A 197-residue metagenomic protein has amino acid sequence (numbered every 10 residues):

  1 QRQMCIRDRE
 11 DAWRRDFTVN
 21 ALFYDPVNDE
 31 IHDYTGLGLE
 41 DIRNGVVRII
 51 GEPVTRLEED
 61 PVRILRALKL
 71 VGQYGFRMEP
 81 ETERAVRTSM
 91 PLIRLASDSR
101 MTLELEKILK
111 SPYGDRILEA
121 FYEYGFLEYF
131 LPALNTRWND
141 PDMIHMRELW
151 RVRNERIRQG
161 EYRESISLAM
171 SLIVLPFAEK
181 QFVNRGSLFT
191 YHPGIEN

Functional and structural regions predicted by a protein language model:
Q1-N197: Catalytic cores of the polymerase beta-like nucleotidyltransferase superfamily and closely associated nucleotide
